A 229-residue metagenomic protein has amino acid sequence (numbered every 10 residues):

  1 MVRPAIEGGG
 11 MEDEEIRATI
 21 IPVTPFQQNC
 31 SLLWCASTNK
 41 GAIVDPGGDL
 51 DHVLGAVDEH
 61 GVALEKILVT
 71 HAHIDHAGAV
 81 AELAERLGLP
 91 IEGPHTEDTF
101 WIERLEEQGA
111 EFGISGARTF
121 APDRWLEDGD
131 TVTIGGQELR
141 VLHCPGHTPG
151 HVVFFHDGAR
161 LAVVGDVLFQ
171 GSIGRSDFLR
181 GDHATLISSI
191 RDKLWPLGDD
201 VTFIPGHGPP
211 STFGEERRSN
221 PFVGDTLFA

Functional and structural regions predicted by a protein language model:
M1-G10: Short, Lys/Arg-enriched N-terminal segments with co-localized hydrophobic residues within the first ~10-30 amino acids
E12-H60, V153-G165: Conserved beta-strand hairpin/beta-sheet module of binuclear metal-dependent hydrolase folds, prominently
T19, L68, E92, R124-L126 (+3 more regions): Hydrophobic/aromatic beta-strand patches that form the interior of the parallel beta-sheet core in alpha/beta enzyme
I21-V23, I114-S115, A121-D123, H143-P145: Short Gly/Pro-enriched turn/cap motifs at secondary-structure boundaries
L33, T70, C144: Conserved S/T- and glycine-rich ATP-binding loop of Class I adenylate-forming
S37-T38, G48, I74, D98 (+4 more regions): Short, glycine/acidic-enriched loop or turn micro-motifs at the edges of active sites
G41, G48-T133, Q137, R218-F222 (+1 more regions): Active-site HxH/HxHxD metal-binding segment of metal-dependent hydrolases
V62, Q108-A110, T131, Q137-A229: Metallo-beta-lactamase
